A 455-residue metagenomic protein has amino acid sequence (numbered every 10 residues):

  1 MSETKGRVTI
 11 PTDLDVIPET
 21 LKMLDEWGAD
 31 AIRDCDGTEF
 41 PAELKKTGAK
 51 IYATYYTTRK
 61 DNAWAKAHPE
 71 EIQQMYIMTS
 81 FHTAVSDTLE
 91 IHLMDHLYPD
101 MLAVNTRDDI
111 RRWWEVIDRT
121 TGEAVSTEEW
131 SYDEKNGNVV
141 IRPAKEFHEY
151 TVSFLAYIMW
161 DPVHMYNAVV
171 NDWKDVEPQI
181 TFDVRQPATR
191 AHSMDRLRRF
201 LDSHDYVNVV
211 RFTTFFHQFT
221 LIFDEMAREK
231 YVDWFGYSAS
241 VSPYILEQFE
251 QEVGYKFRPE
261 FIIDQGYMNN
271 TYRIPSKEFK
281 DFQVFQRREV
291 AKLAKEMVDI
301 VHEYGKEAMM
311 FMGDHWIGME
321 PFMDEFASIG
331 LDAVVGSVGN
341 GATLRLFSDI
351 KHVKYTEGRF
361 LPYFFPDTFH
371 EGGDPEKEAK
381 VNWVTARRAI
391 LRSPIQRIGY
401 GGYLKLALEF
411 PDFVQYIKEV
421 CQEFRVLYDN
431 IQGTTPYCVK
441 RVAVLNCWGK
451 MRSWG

Functional and structural regions predicted by a protein language model:
M1-D30, M159-W160, Y166-K174, M310: Boundary/entry segment of secreted carbohydrate-active catalytic domains
G6-L14, A29-C35, Y98-D100, V104 (+6 more regions): The substrate-binding groove and active-site-proximal loops of carbohydrate-active enzymes, especially glycoside
I10-L14, T47-A49, T79, I91: Long, contiguous N-terminal structural blocks used for assembly/anchoring
L14-E39, A49, T54, E71: Long, solvent-exposed N-terminal ectodomains/accessory regions that are displayed to the extracellular/lumenal milieu
W27, L44, A63-H68, L197-R198 (+5 more regions): Hydrophobic targeting/anchoring helices
D36, K50-Y56, G313, V338 (+1 more regions): Proline- and acidic/polar-enriched loop/turn elements at helix boundaries
P69-S328, L346: Polysaccharide-binding and catalytic clefts of secreted carbohydrate-active enzymes
